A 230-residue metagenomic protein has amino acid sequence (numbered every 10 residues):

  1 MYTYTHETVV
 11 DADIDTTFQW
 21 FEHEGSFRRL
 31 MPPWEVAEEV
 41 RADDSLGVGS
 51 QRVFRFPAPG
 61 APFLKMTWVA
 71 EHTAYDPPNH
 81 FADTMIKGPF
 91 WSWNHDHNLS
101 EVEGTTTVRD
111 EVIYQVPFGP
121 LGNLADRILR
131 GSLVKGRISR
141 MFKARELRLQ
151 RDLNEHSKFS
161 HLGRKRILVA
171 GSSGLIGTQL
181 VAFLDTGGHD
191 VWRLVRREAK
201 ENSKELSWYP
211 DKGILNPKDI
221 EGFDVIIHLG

Functional and structural regions predicted by a protein language model:
M1-G47: Hydrophobic ligand-binding cavity/cleft-lining segments
E38-P89, V102-T107: Glycine-rich portal/gate segments that line the openings of hydrophobic small-molecule binding cavities
A82-S139: Beta-strand/loop substructures that line and gate deep hydrophobic ligand-binding cavities in soluble
Q150-K165: A short, basic/flexible loop-to-alpha-helix module at the beginning of a structural domain
I167-G187: N-terminal Rossmann NAD(P)H-binding glycine-rich loop of SDR-like oxidoreductase domains
L194-A199, P210: N-terminal Rossmann-fold cofactor-binding loop
K204-V225: Conserved Rossmann-fold cofactor-binding substructure of NAD(P)-dependent oxidoreductases
G230: Conserved NAD(P)H cofactor-binding loop of Rossmann-fold oxidoreductase domains
